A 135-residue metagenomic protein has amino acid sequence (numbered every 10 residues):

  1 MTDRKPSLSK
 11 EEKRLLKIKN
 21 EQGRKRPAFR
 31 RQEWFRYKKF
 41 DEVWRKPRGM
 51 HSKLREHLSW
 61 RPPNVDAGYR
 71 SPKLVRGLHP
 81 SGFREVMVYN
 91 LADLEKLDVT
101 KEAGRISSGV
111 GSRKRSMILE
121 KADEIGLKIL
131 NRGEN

Functional and structural regions predicted by a protein language model:
M1-P80, N135: Intrinsically disordered, Lys/Arg-rich N-terminal extensions and targeting peptides of nucleic-acid-associated proteins
R26, F83-E85, G126: A residue-level signal for beta-strand positions that form part of recognition/binding surfaces within mature
R30-E33, K46, M50, V65-D66 (+3 more regions): Structured, basic alpha/beta domains of bacterial-type, RNA-associated proteins
H79-K121: Extracellular/luminal Protease-associated
G109-V110, R132-N135: Short, ordered loop/turn segments at secondary-structure junctions
